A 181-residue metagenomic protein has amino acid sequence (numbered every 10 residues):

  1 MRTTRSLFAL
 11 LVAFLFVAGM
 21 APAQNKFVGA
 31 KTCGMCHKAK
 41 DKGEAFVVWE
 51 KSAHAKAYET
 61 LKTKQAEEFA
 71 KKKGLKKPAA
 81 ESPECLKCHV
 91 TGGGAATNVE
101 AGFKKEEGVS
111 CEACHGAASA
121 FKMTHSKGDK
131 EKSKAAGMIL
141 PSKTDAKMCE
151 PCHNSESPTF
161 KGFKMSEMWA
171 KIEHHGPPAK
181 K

Functional and structural regions predicted by a protein language model:
M1-A23: N-terminal export/membrane-targeting signals
G19-E107, E112, A118-K143, F163-K181: Sequence context of c-type cytochrome heme-c attachment sites
A113, E156-S157: Functional cores that coordinate and move charged inorganic groups
D145-C152: Alpha-helical multi-pass transmembrane bundles of energy-transducing inner-membrane proteins
